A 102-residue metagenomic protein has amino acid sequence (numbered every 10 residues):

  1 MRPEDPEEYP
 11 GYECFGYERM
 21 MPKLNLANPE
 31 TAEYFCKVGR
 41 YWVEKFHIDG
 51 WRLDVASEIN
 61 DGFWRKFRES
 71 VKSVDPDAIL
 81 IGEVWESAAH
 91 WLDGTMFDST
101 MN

Functional and structural regions predicted by a protein language model:
M1-R40, K45, F67-S73, H90-W91: Substrate-binding/active-site clefts of carbohydrate-active enzymes
E44, D54-N102: Active-site-proximal helices and loops of the catalytic beta/alpha 8
D49-R52: Conserved, well-ordered alpha-helix/loop/beta-strand core segments that scaffold catalytic motifs
